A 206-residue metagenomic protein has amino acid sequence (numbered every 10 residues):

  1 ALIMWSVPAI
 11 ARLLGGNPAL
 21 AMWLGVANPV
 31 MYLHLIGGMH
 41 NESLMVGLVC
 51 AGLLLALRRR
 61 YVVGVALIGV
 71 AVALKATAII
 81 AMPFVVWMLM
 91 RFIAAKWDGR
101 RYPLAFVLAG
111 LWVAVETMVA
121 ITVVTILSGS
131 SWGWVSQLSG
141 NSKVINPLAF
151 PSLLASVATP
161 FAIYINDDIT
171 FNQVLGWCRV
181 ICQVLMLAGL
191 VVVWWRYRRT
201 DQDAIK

Functional and structural regions predicted by a protein language model:
M4, L13, Q137-K206: Aromatic/glycine/proline-enriched transmembrane-helix motif characteristic of membrane-embedded glycan-assembly enzymes
M4-P8, R12, L33, V49-R58 (+1 more regions): Hydrophobic transmembrane alpha-helices
V7-P29, Q202-I205: Transmembrane-helix signature of polytopic, membrane-embedded enzymes that assemble or transfer cell-envelope glycans
W23-V46: Aromatic- and kink-enriched transmembrane "portal" helix at the membrane-lumen/periplasm boundary that abuts
Y32-L35, A51-L55, Y61-V85: Membrane-interface alpha helices of multi-pass inner-membrane proteins
L44-R60, A188-W195: Specific aromatic-rich, kink-prone transmembrane helix
A81-V115: Perimembrane helix-loop-helix junctions
V115-G140, T159: Transmembrane-lumen/periplasm boundary regions of multi-pass, lipid-linked membrane glycan transferases
